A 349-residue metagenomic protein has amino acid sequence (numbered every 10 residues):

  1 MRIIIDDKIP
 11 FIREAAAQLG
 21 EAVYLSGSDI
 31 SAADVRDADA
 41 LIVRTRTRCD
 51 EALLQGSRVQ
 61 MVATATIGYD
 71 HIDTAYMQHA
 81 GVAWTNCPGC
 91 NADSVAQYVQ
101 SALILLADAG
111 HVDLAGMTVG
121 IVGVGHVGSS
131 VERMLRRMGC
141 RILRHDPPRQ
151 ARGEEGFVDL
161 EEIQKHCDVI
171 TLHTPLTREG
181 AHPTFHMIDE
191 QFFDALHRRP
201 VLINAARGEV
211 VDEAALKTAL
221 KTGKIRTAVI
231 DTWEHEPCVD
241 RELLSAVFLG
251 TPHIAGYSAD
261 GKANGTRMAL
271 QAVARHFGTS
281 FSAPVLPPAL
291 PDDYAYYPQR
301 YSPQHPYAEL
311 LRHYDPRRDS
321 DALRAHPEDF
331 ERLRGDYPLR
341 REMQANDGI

Functional and structural regions predicted by a protein language model:
M1-A38: N-terminal glycine-/charge-rich "phosphate-binding" loop or analogous flexible N-terminal tail
D6, V43-R44, A65, T171-T174 (+1 more regions): Short, well-ordered coil/turn residues at beta-beta hairpins and beta-strand->alpha-helix junctions within
D7, P88, A96, A115-R136: Glycine-rich adenosine-cofactor-binding loop
P10, R137-E154: NAD(P)-binding Rossmann-fold cofactor-contacting core
D39-V112: Phosphate/diphosphate ligand-binding glycine-rich loop within oxidoreductases
C49-D50, R149-R241: Rossmann-like adenosine-cofactor binding region
A96-V112, R137-C140, R267-H276: Oxidoreductase and adenylate-handling cofactor-binding alpha/beta cores
R199, A205-I349: Rossmann-like dinucleotide-binding domain for NAD(H)/NADP(H)
